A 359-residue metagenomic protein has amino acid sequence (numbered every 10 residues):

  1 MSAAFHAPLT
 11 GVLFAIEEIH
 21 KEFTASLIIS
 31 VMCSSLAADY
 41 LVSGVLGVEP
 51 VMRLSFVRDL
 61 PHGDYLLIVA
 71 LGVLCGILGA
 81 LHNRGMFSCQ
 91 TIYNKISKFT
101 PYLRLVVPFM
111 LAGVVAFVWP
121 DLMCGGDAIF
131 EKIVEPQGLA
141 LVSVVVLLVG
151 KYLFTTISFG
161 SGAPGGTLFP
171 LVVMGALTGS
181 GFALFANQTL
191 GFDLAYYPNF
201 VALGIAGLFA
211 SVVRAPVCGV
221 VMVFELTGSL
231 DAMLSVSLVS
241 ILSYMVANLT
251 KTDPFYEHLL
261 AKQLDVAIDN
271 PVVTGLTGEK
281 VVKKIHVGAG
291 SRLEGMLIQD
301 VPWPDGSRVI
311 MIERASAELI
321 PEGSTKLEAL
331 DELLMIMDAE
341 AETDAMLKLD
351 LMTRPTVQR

Functional and structural regions predicted by a protein language model:
M1-I268, G288-A289, R314, L330 (+1 more regions): Alpha-helical transmembrane segments and immediately membrane-proximal extracytoplasmic
S35, Q137, D305, L349-M352: Alpha-helix boundary/capping residues
F117, I268-T274, M296-Q299: Intrinsically disordered, low-complexity boundary segments flanking structured domains
I129, K280-K284, E332: Intrinsic-disorder/low-complexity, polar/charged segments enriched in Ser/Thr/Lys/Arg/Asp/Glu/Gln
V201-L203, V212-V213, T277-E279, W303-P304 (+1 more regions): A structural signal for short secondary-structure junctions
F255-V282, R354-R359: Long, charged amphipathic helices and adjacent flexible linkers at domain junctions
G288-A345: Cytosolic Rossmann-like ligand/nucleotide-binding regulatory domains
S324-T325, A345-R359: Short, compositionally biased
